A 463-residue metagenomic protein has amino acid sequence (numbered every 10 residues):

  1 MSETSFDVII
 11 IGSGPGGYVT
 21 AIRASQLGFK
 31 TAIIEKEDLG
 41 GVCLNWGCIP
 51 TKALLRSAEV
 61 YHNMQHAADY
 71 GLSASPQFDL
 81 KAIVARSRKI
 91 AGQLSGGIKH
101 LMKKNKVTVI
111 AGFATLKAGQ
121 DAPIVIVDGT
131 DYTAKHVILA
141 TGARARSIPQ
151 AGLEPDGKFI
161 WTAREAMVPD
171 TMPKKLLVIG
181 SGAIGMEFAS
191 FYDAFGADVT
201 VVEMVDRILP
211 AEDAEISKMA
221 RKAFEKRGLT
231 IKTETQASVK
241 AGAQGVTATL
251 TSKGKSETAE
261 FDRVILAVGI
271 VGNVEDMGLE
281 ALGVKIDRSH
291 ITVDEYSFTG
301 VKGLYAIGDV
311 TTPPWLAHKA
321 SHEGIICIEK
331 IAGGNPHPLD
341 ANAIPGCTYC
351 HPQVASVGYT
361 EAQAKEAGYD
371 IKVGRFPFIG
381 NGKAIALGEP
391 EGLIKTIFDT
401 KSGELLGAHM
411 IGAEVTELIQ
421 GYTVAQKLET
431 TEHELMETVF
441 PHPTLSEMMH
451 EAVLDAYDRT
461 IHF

Functional and structural regions predicted by a protein language model:
S2-F6, I22-F29, I34-M172, T200 (+7 more regions): Glycine-rich flavin
S2-G14, M172-I179: Beta1/beta-strand and adjacent pyrophosphate-binding region of the FAD-binding site in flavoprotein oxidoreductases
I9-E37, I49, A53-V60, A332-G333 (+2 more regions): Flexible, glycine-rich terminal cap/loop adjacent to redox cofactors in electron-transfer oxidoreductases
I9-I11, A114, Y132-G142, I179 (+3 more regions): Short hydrophobic core segments
G16, G40, I184: Hydrophobic/small residue at the entry helix of a nucleotide-binding pocket
A21, S25, A189, D193-A194: Gly/Ala-rich phosphate-binding loop of Rossmann-like dinucleotide-binding domains, activating on the conserved
V127-T130, A237, T249-T258, I270: A structured beta-alpha segment of the ubiquitous adenosine-cofactor-binding alpha/beta core
D156-M172, T258-G333: FAD-site-proximal beta/loop scaffold in flavoenzymes
